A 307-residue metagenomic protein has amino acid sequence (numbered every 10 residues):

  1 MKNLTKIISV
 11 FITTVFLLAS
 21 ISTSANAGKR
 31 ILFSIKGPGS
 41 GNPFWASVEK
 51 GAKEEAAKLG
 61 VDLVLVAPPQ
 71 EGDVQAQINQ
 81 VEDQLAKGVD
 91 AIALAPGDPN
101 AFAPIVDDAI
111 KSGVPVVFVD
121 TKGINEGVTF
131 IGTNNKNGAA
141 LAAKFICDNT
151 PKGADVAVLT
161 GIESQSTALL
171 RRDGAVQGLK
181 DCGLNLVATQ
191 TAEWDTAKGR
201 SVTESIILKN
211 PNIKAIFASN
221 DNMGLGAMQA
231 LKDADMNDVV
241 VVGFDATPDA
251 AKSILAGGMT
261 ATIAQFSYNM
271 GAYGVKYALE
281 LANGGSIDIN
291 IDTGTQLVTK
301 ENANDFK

Functional and structural regions predicted by a protein language model:
M1-I12: Bacterial N-terminal signal peptides that target proteins for export
N3-T5, A25-K307: A residue-level marker of the well-folded mature domains of exported/periplasmic proteins
V10-V15, K300: Low-complexity, intrinsically disordered regions enriched in charged/polar residues
V15-A25: C-terminal segment of classical bacterial N-terminal signal peptides
